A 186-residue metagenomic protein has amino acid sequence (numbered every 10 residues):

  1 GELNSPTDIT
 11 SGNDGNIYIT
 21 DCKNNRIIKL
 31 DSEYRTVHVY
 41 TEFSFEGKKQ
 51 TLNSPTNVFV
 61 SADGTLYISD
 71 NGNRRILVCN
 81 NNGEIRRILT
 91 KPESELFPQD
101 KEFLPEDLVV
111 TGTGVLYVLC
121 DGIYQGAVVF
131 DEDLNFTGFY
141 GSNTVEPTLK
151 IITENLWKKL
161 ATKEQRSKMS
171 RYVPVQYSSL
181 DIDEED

Functional and structural regions predicted by a protein language model:
G1-D186: Eukaryotic scaffold repeat domains enriched in small/polar residues
